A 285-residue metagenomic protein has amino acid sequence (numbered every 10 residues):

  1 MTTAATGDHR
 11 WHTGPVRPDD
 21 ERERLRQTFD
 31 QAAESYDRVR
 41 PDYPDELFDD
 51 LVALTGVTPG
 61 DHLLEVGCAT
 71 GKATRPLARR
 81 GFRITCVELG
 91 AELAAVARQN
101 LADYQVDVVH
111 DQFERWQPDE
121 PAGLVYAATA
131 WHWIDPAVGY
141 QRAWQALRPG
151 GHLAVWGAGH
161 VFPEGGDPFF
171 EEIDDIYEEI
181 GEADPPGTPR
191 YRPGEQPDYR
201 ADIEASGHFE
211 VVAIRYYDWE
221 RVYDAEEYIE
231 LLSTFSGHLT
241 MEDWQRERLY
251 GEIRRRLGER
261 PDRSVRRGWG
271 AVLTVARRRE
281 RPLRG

Functional and structural regions predicted by a protein language model:
T2-T58: Conserved class I S-adenosyl-L-methionine
H62, T70-W116: Class I SAM-dependent methyltransferase SAM/SAH-binding core
V66: Conserved beta-strand/loop positions that form the S-adenosyl-L-methionine
Q117-V125: A short acidic, Gly/Pro-enriched loop at the edge of an enzyme's catalytic core that lines a small-molecule cofactor
A128-T129: Short catalytic micro-motifs in class I SAM-dependent methyltransferases
I134-A143: A short, conserved alpha-helix within the catalytic core of class I
W144, R148-D218: Conserved catalytic/acceptor-binding region of the Class I
P193-G285: Conserved Class I S-adenosyl-L-methionine
